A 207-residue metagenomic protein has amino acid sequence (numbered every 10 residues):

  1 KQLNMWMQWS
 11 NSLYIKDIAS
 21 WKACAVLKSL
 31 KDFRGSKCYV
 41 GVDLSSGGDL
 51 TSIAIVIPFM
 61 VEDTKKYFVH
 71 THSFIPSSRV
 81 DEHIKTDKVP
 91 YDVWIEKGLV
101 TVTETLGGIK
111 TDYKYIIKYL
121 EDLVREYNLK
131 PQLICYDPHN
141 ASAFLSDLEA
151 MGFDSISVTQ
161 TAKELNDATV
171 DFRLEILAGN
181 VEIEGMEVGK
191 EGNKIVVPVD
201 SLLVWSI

Functional and structural regions predicted by a protein language model:
K1-Q160, N166, V170, E187 (+1 more regions): RNase H-like, metal-dependent nuclease domains and their acidic two-metal-ion catalytic environment used
A23, G179-N180: Short, intrinsically disordered/low-complexity patches at protein termini and at juxtamembrane boundaries
T169-A178: Short, surface-exposed amphipathic charged segments that create phosphate/polyanion-binding patches used for binding
N180-E187: Phosphate/diphosphate-binding loops
